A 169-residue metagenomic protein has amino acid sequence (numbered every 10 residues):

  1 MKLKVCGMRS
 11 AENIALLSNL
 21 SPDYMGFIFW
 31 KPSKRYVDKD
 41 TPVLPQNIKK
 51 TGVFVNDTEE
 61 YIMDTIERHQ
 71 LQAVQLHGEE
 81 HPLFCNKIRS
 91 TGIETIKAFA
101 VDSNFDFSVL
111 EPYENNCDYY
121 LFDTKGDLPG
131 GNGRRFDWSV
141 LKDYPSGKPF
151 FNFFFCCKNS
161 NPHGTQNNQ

Functional and structural regions predicted by a protein language model:
M1-Q169: Conserved N-terminal beta1-alpha1 strand-loop-helix module at the mouth
